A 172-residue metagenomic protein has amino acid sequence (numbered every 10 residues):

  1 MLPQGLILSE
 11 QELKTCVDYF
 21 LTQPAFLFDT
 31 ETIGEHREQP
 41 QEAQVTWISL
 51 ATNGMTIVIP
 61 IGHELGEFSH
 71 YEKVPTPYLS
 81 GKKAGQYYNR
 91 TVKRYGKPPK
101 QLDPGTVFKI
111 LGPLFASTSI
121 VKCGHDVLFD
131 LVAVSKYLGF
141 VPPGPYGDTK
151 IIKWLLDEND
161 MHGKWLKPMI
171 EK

Functional and structural regions predicted by a protein language model:
M1-P168: Conserved RNase H-like, two-metal-ion catalytic cores of nucleic-acid enzymes
E171-K172: Glycine-rich, acidic and aromatic/proline-enriched surface loops and short helix-turn segments that act as binding
